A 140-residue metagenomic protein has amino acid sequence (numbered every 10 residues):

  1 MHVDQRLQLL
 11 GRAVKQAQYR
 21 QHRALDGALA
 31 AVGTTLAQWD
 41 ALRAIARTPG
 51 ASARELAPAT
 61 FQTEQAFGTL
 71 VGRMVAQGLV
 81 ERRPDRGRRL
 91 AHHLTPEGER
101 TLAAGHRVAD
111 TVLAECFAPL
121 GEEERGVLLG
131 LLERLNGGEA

Functional and structural regions predicted by a protein language model:
M1-V32, L94, R100: N-terminal leader segment of winged-helix/HTH proteins
H2-V3, G137-A140: Short, charged, intrinsically disordered terminal tails
Q8, P58, A66, Q77-G78 (+1 more regions): Intrinsically disordered, low-complexity proline-rich regions
R12, D40, V127-G130: Amphipathic alpha-helical interaction segments
K15, Y19, R23-A66: N-terminal helix-turn-helix DNA-binding core of bacterial DNA-binding proteins
Q16, R20-A31, A104, V108-T111 (+4 more regions): Solvent-exposed, charged/polar functional surfaces in cytosolic regulatory/catalytic domains
G50-S52, G72-E133: Charged, amphipathic alpha-helical coiled-coil/dimerization segments
